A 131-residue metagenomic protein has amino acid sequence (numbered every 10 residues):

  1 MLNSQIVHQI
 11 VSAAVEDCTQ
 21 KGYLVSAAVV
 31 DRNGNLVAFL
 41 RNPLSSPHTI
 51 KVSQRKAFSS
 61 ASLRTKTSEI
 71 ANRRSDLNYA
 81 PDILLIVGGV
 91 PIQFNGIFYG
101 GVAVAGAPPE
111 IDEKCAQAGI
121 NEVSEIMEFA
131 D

Functional and structural regions predicted by a protein language model:
M1-D131: Flexible, solvent-exposed loop/hinge segments and secondary-structure transition points
